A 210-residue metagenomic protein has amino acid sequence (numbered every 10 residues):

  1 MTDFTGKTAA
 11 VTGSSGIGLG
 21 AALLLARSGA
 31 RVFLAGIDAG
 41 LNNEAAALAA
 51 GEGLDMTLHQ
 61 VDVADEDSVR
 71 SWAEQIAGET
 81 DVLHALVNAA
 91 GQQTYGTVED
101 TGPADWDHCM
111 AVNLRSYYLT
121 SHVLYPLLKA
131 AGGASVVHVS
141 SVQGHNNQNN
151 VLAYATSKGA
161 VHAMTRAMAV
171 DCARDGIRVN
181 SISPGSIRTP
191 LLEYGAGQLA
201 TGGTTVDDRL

Functional and structural regions predicted by a protein language model:
D3-F33: Canonical Rossmann dinucleotide-binding motif of NAD(H)/NADP(H)-dependent dehydrogenases/reductases, specifically
A89-T94: Conserved NAD(P)H cofactor-binding loop of Rossmann-fold oxidoreductase domains
T97-V98, D105-D107, L210: Substrate-binding pocket helix/loop in short-chain dehydrogenase/reductase
E99, N146-L152, R174-D175: Active-site loop immediately N-terminal to the catalytic Tyr-X3-Lys motif of short-chain dehydrogenase/reductase
S121, S157, T165: Active-site helix of classical SDR
P126, V170-D171: Alpha-helical segment proximal to the catalytic Tyr-Lys
S141: Residue(s) in the substrate-gating loop at a strand-loop-helix junction that position the organic substrate next
